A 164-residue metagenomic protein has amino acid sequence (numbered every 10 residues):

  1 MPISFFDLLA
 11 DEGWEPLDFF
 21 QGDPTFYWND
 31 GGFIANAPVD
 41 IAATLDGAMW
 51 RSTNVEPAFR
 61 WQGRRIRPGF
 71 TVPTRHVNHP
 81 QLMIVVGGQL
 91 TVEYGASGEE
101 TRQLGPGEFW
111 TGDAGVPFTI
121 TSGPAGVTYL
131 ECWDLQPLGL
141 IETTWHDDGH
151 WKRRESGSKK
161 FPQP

Functional and structural regions predicted by a protein language model:
M1-R60, R65, P73, D148-P164: A short, N-terminal "cap"/entry segment at the start of jelly-roll beta-barrel domains of the cupin/DSBH fold
T71-P73, G88-E93, F109: Short beta-strand segments in beta-sandwich/barrel cores
R75-V77, F118: Histidine-centered divalent metal-coordination motifs
N78-A96: Glycine- and acidic-residue-biased ligand/ion/polar-headgroup-sensing regions
Q89-T91, P117, G126: Structural motif
A96-V116, G123: Short acidic-glycine-tyrosine-enriched beta hairpin
T119-P164: Double-stranded beta-helix
